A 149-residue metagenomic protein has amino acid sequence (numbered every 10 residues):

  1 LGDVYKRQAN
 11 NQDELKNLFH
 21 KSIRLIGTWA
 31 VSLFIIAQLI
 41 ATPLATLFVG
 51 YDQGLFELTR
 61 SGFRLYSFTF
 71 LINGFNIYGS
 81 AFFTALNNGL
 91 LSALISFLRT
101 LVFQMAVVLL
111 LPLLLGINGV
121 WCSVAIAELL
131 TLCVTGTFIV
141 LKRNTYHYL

Functional and structural regions predicted by a protein language model:
L1-G2, A93: Mature extracytoplasmic/luminal segments of secretory-pathway proteins
D3-F68, L110-L149: Short alpha-helical transmembrane segments in multi-pass integral membrane proteins
A9, F70-F97: Membrane-interface junctions at transmembrane-helix termini in multi-pass inner-membrane proteins
G27-W29, N73-F75, L86, V102-F103 (+1 more regions): Short hydrophobic/aromatic segments of transmembrane alpha-helices and their interfaces
F34, L71-Y78, F97-A106, A125 (+1 more regions): Hydrophobic alpha-helical transmembrane bundles that constitute the permease/transmembrane domains of multi-pass
G89-L91, L101, V107, N118: A short pocket-lining beta-strand/turn micro-motif at the edge of beta-sheets
